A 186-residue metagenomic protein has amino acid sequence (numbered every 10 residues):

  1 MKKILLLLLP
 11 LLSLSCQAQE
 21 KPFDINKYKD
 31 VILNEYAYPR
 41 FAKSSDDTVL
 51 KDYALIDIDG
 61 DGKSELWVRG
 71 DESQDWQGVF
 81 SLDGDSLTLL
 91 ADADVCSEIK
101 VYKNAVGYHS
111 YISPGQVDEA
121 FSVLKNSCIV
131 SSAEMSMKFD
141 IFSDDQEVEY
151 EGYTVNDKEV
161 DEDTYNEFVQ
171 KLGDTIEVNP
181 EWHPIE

Functional and structural regions predicted by a protein language model:
I4-L14: Sec-dependent N-terminal signal peptides
Q19-G60, R69-D71, T164-E186: Terminal domain-start segments
E20-K27, H109-E186: Acidic, small-residue rich beta-repeat scaffolds with periodic aromatic anchors
G60-R69, N104-S110: Acidic/hydrophobic-patterned starts of short beta strands in beta-sheet-rich repeat architectures
K63, S73-Q77, D92-A93, H109-A120: Short, surface-exposed coil-to-beta transition loops
D75-Q77, L87, N104-G107, V117 (+1 more regions): Hydrophobic residues embedded in beta-strands of well-ordered beta-sheets
W76-A91, S122-K125: Beta-propeller blade repeat segments, especially FG-GAP/WD-type strand-to-loop junctions in 6- to 7-bladed propeller
D94-V101: Repeated scaffold domains used in trafficking and secretory/extracellular systems, primarily beta-propellers
